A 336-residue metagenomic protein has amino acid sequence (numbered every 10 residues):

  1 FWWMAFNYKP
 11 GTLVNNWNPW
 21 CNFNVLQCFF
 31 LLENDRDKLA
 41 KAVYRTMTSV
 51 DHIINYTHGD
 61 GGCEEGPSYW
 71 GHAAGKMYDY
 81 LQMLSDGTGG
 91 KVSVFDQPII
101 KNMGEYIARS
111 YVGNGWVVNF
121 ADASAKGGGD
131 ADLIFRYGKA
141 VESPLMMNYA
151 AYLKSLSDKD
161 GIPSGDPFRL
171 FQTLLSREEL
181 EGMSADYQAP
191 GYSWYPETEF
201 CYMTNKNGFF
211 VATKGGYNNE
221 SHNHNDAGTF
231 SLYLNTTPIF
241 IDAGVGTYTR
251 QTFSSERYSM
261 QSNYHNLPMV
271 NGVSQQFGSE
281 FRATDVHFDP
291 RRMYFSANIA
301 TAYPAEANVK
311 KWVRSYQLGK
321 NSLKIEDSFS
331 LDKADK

Functional and structural regions predicted by a protein language model:
F1-G66, L175-D186: Active-site lining segments of carbohydrate-active enzymes
M4, Y8, L32, I53 (+8 more regions): Short secondary-structure junctions and interdomain/linker hinges
V14-C21, A42-S49, G62-K76, D96-M103 (+4 more regions): Secondary-structure capping and boundary motifs in well-ordered enzyme cores
V25, I107, D327: A residue-level signal for conserved active-site and pocket-lining positions in enzyme catalytic cores
R36, V43, S49-T88, S193-E197 (+4 more regions): Long, repeat-rich segments with strong aromatic
H72-F240, F288-P290: Carbohydrate-active enzyme catalytic cores, enriched for enzymes that act on polyanionic acidic polysaccharides
G89, S176-K336: Non-catalytic C-terminal accessory modules of carbohydrate-active enzymes
